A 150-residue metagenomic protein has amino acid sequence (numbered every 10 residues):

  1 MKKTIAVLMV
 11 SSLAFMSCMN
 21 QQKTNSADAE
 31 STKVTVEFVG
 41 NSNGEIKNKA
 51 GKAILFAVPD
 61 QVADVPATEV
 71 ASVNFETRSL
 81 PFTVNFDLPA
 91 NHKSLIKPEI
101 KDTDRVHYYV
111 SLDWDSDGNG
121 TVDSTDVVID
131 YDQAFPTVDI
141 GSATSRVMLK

Functional and structural regions predicted by a protein language model:
K2-L8: Sec-dependent signal peptide recognition, specifically the positively charged N-region followed immediately by
A14-S17: C-terminal motif of bacterial Sec signal peptides marking the signal peptidase cleavage site
M19-Q21: Bacterial signal peptide processing site
T32-S42: A short, amphipathic beta-strand motif
S42-K49, A63-D64, L95-I96: A short beta-turn/strand-edge loop motif at beta-sheet boundaries
D64-D102: Tryptophan-paired
G118-D123: Acidic, glycine-anchored loop motifs typical of Ca2+
Q133-K150: Extracellular beta-sheet/turn segments enriched in Thr/Pro/Gly and aliphatic residues
